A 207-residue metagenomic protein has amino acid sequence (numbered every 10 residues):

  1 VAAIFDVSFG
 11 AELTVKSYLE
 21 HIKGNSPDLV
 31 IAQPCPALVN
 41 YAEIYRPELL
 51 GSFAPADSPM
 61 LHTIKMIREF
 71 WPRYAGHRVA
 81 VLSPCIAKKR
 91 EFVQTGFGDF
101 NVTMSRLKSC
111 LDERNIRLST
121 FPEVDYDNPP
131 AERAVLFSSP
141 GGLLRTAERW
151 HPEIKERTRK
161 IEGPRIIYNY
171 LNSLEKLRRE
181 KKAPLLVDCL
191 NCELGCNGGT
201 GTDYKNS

Functional and structural regions predicted by a protein language model:
V1-S207: Iron-sulfur-associated redox domains of electron-transfer enzymes in respiratory and anaerobic energy metabolism
